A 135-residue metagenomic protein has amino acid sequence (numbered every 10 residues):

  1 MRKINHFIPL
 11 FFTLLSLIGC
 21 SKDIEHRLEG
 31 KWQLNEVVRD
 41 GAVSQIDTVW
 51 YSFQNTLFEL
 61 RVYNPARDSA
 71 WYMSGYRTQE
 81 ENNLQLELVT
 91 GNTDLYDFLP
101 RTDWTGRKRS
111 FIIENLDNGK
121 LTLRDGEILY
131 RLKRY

Functional and structural regions predicted by a protein language model:
M1-C20: Sec-dependent bacterial lipoprotein signal peptides
G19-Q33: N-terminal helix-cap/turn-to-beta initiation motif at the start of protein domains
E29-S52: Post-signal peptide N-terminal segment of mature Sec-exported envelope proteins
V38-S44, E59-N118: Contiguous, well-ordered beta-strand patches that form the walls/edges of small beta-barrel/beta-sandwich domains
V49, Y72-M73, R109, I128-Y130: Short beta-strand segments
I112-R131: Short, exposed beta-strand-loop hairpins at the edges of beta-sheets in extracellular/periplasmic proteins
R134-Y135: Short, solvent-exposed mixed-charge patches
